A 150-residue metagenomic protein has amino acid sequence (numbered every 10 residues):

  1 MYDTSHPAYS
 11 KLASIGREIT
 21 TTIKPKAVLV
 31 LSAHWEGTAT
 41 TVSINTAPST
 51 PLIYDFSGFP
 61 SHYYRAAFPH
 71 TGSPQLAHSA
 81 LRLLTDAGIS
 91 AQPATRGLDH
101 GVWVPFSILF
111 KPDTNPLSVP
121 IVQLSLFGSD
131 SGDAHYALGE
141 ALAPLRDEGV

Functional and structural regions predicted by a protein language model:
M1-L83: A short aromatic-anchored loop/beta-hairpin motif
T20-T22, D113-L117, R146-D147: Solvent-exposed alpha-helices and their adjacent loops that cap or buttress functional pockets in soluble metabolic
A27-S32, L124, E148-V150: Beta-strand elements within well-structured catalytic alpha/beta cores of enzymes that handle phosphate/sulfate esters
L31-A47, A94-F106, L145: Phosphate-binding glycine-rich loops and adjacent basic patches that engage nucleotide phosphates, nucleic-acid
A77-Y136, A141: Internal, conserved structured core segments that host functional sites
E140-V150: A contiguous pocket-lining binding segment that forms or flanks enzyme active sites
